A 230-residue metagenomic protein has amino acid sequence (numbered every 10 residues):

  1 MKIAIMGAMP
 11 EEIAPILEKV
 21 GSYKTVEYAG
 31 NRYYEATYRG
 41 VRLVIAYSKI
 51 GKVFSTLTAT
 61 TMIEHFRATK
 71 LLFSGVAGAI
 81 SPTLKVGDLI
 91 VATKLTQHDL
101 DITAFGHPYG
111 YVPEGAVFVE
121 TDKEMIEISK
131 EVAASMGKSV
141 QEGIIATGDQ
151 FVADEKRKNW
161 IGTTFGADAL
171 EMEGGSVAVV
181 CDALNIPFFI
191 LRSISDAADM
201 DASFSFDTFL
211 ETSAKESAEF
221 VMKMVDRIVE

Functional and structural regions predicted by a protein language model:
M1-T60: N-terminal short beta-loop-beta anion/metal-coordinating cradle
K19, E124-S139, V180, E219-R227: Generic non-transmembrane alpha-helical segments
T61-H65, T83-L84, V179-P187: Alpha-helix C-terminal capping segments
R67-T69: Proline-aspartate-enriched helix->loop->beta-strand connector
I80-F165: Mid-sequence, gly/pro-rich, charge-dense loop/helix-turn segments that line enzyme active sites
F151-A197: A C-terminal functional module that forms or caps the active site or interfaces directly with catalytic machinery
D199-E230: His/Asp/Glu-rich mid-to-C-terminal helical/loop segments that flank catalytic regions of hydrolases
